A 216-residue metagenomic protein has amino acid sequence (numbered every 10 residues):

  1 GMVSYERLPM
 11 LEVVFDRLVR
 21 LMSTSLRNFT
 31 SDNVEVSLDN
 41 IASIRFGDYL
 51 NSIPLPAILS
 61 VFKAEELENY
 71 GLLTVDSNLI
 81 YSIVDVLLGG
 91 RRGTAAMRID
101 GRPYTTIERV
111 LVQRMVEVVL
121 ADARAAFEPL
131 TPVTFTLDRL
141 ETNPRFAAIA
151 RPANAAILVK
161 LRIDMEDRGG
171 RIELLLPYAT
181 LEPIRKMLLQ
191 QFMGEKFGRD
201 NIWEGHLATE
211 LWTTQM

Functional and structural regions predicted by a protein language model:
G1-M216: N-terminal auxiliary interaction/assembly segments of multi-subunit proteins
